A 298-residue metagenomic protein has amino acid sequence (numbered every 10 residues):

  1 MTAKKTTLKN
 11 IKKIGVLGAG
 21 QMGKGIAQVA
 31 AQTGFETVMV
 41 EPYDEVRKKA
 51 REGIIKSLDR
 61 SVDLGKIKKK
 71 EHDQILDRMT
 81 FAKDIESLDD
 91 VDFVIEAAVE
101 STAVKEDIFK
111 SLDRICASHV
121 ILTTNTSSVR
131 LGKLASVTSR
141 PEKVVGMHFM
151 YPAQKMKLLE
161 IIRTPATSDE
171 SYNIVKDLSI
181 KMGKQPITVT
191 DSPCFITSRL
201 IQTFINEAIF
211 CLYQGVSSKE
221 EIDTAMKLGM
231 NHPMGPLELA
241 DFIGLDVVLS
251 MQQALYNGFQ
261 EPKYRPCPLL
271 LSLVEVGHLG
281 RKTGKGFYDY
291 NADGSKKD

Functional and structural regions predicted by a protein language model:
T2-D59: NAD(P)+-binding Rossmann beta1-loop-alpha1 motif at the extreme N-terminus of oxidoreductases
T2-L8, F35, E170-N173, I180-D191 (+2 more regions): NAD(P)-dependent Rossmann-like dehydrogenase/reductase catalytic/cofactor-binding core
Q32-F35, P152-I162, P233-M234, Q253: Acidic/polar active-site rim loop that often engages polyanionic ligands
M39-H72, I161-S171, P186, P193-I201: Rossmann-like dinucleotide-binding cores of NAD(P)H-dependent redox enzymes
E45, K49, R60-I121, V129: Rossmann-like NAD(P)-binding element
I121-T190, S198-R199: Rossmann-fold dinucleotide-binding core
